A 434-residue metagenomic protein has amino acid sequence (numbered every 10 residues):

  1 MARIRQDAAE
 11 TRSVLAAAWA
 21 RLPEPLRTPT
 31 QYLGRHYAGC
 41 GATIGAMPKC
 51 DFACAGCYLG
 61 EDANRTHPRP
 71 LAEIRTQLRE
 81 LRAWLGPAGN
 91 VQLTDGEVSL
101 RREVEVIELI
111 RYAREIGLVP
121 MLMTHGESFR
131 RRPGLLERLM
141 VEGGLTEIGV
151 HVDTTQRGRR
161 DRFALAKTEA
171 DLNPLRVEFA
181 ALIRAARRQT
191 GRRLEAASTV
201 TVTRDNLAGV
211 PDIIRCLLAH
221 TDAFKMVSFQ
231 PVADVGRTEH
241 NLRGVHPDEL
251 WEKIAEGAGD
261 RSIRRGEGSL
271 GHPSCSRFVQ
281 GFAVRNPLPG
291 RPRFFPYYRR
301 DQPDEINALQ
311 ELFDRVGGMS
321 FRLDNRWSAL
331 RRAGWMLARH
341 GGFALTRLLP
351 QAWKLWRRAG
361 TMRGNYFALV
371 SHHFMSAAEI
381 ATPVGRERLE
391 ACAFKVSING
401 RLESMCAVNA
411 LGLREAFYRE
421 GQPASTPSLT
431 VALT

Functional and structural regions predicted by a protein language model:
M1-L33, N286-T434: Radical SAM enzyme core and accessory elements
R3-G134, R138, E142: Conserved alpha-helical substructure of the radical SAM core
A46-M47, Y58-L59, V150-Q156, F229-V232 (+1 more regions): Short loop/turn segments at strand-loop or loop-helix junctions that form parts of catalytic or ligand-binding pockets
D51, T155, T203-D205, V232-D234 (+2 more regions): Short, solvent-exposed loop/turn segments at secondary-structure junctions
T66, R132-P133, R159-R160, G236 (+1 more regions): Short Asp/Glu-rich motifs
L78-R79, A83-L93, E103-P231: Radical SAM/AdoMet-radical enzyme domain recognition
G158-R176, A185-G364: Radical SAM enzyme [4Fe-4S]-AdoMet core and its adjacent flexible, acidic and glycine-rich loops/tails across
